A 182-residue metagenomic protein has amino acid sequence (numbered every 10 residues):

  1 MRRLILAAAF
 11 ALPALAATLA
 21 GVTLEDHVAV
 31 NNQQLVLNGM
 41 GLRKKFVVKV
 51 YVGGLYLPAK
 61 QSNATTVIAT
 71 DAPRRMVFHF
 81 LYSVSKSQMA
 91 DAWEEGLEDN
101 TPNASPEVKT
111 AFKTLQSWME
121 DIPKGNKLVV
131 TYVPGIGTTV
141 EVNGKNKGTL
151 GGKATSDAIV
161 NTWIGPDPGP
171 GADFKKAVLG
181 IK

Functional and structural regions predicted by a protein language model:
R3-A14: Sec-dependent N-terminal signal peptides
A16-K182: Terminal leader/tail segments of proteins
